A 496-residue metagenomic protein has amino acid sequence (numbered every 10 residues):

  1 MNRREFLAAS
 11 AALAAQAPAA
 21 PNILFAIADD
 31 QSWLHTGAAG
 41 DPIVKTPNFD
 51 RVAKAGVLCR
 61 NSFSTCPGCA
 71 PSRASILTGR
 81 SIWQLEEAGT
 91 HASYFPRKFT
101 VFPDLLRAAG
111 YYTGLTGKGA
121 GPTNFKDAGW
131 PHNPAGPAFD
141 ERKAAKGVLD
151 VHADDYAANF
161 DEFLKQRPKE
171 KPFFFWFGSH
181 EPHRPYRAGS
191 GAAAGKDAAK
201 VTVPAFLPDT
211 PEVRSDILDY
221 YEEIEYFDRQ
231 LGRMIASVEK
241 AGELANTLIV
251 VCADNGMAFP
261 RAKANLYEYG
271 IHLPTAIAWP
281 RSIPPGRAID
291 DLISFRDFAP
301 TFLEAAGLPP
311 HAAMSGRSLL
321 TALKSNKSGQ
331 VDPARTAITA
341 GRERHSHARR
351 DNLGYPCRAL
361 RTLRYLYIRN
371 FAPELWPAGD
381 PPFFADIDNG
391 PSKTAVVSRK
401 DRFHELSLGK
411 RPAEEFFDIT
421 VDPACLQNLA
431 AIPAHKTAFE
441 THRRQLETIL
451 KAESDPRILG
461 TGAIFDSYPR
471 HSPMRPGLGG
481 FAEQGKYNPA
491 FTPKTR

Functional and structural regions predicted by a protein language model:
N2-E415, P423-R444, T448, I458 (+1 more regions): Formylglycine-dependent sulfatase
T420: C-terminal helical cap and adjacent loop that interface with cofactors, partners, or active-site loops
K451-S454: Short arginine-rich
L459-S472: Short, charged, surface-exposed hinge/linker loops at domain edges that act as mobile lids or interdomain connectors
